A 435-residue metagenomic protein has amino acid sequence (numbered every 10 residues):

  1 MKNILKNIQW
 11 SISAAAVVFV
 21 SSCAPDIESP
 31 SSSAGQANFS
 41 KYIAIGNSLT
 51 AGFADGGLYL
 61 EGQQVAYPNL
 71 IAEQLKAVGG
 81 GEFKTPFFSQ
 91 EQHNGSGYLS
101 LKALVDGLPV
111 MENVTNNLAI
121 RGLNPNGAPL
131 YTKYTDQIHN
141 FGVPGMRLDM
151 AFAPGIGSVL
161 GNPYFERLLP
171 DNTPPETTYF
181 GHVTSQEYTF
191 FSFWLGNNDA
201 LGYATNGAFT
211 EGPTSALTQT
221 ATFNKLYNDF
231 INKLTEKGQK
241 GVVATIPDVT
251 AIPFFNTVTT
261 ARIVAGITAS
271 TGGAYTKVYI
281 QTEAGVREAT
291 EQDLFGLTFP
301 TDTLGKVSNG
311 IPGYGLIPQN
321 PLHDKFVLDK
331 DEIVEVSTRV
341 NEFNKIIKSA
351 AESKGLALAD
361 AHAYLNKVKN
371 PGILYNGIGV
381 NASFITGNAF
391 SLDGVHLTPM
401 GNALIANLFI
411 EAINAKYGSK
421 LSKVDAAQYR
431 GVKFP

Functional and structural regions predicted by a protein language model:
K2-I12: Bacterial N-terminal signal peptides that target proteins for export
F19-S22: C-terminal motif of bacterial Sec signal peptides marking the signal peptidase cleavage site
A24-P435: Conserved active-site regions of diverse hydrolases
